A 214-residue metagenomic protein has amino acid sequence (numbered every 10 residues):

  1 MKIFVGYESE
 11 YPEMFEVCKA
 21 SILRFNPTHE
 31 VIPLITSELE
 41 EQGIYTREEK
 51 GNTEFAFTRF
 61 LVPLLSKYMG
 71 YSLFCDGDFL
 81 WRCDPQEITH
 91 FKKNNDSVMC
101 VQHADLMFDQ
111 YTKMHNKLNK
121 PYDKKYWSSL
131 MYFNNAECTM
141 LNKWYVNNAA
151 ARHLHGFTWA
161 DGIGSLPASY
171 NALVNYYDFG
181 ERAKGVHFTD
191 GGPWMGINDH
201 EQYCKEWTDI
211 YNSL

Functional and structural regions predicted by a protein language model:
K2-V5, I22: Hydrophobic targeting segments
F4, E10, E16, P33-T36 (+2 more regions): A glycosyltransferase accessory/donor-loop signature
Y11-P12, W81: Alpha-helix N-cap/loop-to-helix initiation residues
S21-H29: Short, acidic, metal-binding catalytic loop of nucleotide-sugar glycosyltransferases
E30-S66: Active-site-proximal specificity loops/subdomain of glycosyltransferases
T58-F108, Y132: GT-A fold catalytic core of metal-dependent nucleotide-sugar glycosyltransferases, centered on the diacidic
H90-H153: Conserved catalytic core of nucleotide-sugar-dependent glycosyltransferases
